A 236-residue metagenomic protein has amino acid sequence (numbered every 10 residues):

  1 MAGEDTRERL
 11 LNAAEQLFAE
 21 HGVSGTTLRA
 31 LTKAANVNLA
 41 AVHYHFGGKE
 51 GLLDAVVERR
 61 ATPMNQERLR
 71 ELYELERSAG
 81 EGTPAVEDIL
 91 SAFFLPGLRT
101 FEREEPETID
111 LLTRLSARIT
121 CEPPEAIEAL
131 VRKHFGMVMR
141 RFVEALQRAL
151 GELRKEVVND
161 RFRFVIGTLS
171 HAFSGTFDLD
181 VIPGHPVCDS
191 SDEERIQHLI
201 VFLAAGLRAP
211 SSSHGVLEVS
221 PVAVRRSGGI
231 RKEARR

Functional and structural regions predicted by a protein language model:
G3, R7, L11-E15: Short, leucine-enriched amphipathic alpha-helices that occur as contiguous helical runs
R9, L17, H21-G51, A55-P63: Helix-turn-helix
A55, R59, R118, E122 (+2 more regions): Short, residue-level hotspots on alpha-helical faces of the histone-fold and other alpha-helical interaction modules
V56, A85, I89, F93 (+7 more regions): Residue-level detector of well-ordered alpha-helical segments, enriched for hydrophobic/aromatic packing positions
P63-E67, E71, I119, P123-A126 (+1 more regions): A short secondary-structure junction motif
R70-I109, F162: Hydrophobic alpha-helical connector segments
D88, E107-R114, C121-L150: Amphipathic alpha-helical packing segments from all-alpha helical-bundle domains
P96-R99, R103, K133-R236: C-terminal peripheral helix-coil segments that are non-catalytic and often amphipathic
